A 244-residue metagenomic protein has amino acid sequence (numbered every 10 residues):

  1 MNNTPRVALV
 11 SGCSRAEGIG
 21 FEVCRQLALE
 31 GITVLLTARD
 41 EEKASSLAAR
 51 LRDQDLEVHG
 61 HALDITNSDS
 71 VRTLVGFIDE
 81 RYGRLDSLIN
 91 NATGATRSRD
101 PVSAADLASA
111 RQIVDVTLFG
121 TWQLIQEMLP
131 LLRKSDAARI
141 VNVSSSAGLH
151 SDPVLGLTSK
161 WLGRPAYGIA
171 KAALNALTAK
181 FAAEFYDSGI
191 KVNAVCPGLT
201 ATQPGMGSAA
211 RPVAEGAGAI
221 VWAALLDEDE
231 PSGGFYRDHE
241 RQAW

Functional and structural regions predicted by a protein language model:
N2-L35: Canonical Rossmann dinucleotide-binding motif of NAD(H)/NADP(H)-dependent dehydrogenases/reductases, specifically
N3-T4, L56-E57, F77-N90, T96-S98: A glycine-rich helix->loop->beta "capping" turn within Rossmann-like NAD(P)(H)-dependent oxidoreductase domains
G12, G94, S98, S103-V114 (+1 more regions): Catalytic loop of short-chain dehydrogenase/reductase
E30-S46: Conserved glycine-rich Rossmann-like NAD(P)H-binding loop of the short-chain dehydrogenase/reductase
E41-E42, A62-L74: The beta1-alpha1 cofactor-binding region of Rossmann-like NAD(H)/NADP(H)-dependent oxidoreductases
I89, L124-M128, L132, L177-T178 (+1 more regions): Hydrophobic positions on the long internal alpha-helix of Rossmann-like NAD(P)-dependent oxidoreductase domains
A172, D187, A194-V195, T202 (+1 more regions): C-terminal helical subdomain
